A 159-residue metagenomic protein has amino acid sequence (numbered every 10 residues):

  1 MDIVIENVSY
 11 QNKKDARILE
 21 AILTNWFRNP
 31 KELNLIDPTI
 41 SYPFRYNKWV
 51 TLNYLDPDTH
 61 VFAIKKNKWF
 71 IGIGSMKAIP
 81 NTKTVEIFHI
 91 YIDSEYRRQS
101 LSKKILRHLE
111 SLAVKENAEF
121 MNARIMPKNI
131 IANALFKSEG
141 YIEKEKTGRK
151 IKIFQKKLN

Functional and structural regions predicted by a protein language model:
I3-F88, D93, L106, L112 (+1 more regions): Acetyl-CoA-dependent GNAT
K13, Q99, I130: Loop/helix-junction capping segments adjacent to catalytic residues or to phosphate/diphosphate-binding pockets
I90-R97, I125-M126: A short, internal acetyl-CoA/4′-phosphopantetheine-binding micro-motif in the GNAT/acyltransferase core
Y96, S100-H108: Conserved acetyl-CoA pyrophosphate-binding loop and the N-cap/start of the following alpha-helix in GNAT-like
S100, N117, G140: Short glycine-rich hinge loops at helix-strand junctions in the catalytic core of two-component histidine kinases
K103, P127-E145: Conserved active-site alpha-helix within GNAT-family acetyltransferase domains
A113-R124: Conserved GNAT acetyl-CoA-binding A-motif
G148-N159: Terminal substrate-recognition subdomain of acyl/acetyltransferases
